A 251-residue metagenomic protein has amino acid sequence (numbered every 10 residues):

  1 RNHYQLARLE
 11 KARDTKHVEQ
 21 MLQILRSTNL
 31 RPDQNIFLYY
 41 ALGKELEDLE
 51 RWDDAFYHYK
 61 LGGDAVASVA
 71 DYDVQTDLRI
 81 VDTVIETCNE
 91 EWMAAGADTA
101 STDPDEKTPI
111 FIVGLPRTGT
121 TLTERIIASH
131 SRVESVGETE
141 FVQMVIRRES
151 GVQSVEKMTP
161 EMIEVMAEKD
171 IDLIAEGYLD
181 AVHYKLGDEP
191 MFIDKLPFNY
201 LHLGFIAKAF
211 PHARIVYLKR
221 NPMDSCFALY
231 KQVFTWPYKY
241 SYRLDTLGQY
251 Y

Functional and structural regions predicted by a protein language model:
R1-K185: Alpha-helical solenoid repeat scaffolds of the TPR/TPR-like class and their adjacent stem/linker regions that mediate
V136, F141-A167, K185-Y251: PAPS-dependent sulfotransferase catalytic domain
